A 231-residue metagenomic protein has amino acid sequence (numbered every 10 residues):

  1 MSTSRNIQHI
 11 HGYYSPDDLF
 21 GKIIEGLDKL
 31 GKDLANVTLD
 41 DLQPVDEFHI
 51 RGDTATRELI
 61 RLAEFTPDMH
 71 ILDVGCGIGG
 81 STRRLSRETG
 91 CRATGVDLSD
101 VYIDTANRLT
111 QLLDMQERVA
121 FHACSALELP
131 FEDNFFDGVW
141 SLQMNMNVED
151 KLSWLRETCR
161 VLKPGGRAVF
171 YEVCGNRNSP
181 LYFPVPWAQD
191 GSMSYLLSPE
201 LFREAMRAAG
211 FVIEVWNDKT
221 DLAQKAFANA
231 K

Functional and structural regions predicted by a protein language model:
M1-K29: N-terminal auxiliary segments of SAM/dcSAM-dependent transferases
K32-D33, H49-M69: Conserved alpha-helix/loop element of class I SAM-dependent methyltransferases that forms part of the SAM/SAH-binding
H70-E128: Class I SAM-dependent methyltransferase SAM/SAH-binding core
L127-G138: A short acidic, Gly/Pro-enriched loop at the edge of an enzyme's catalytic core that lines a small-molecule cofactor
D137-D150: A short SAM/SAH-binding and catalytic strip from SAM-dependent methyltransferases
L152-R167: A short glycine-rich, Lys/Arg-flanked "PGG" loop and its adjoining helix->strand segment in the class I
V173-M193: Short, glycine-/aromatic-enriched active-site segment of Class I SAM-dependent methyltransferases
G191-K231: Substrate-binding/catalytic lobe of Class I Rossmann-like enzymes that use SAM or dcSAM, i.e., the mid-to-C-terminal
